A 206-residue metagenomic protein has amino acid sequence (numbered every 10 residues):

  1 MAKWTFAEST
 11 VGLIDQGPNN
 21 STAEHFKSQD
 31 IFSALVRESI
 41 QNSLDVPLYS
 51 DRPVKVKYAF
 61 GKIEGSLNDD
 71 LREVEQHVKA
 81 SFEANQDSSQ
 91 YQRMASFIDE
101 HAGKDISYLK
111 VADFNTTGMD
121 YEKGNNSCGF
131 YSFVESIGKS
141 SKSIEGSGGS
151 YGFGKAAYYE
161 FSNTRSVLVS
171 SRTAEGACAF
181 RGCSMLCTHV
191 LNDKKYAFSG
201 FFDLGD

Functional and structural regions predicted by a protein language model:
M1-A112, Y121-C128: Bergerat-fold GHKL ATPase/HATPase_c domain
A7-S9, Q29, G61-I63, N85 (+6 more regions): Generic signature of intrinsically disordered, low-complexity segments enriched in small/polar residues
H25-Q29, D45-D51, D99-G103, S147-S150 (+3 more regions): A general structural signal for short secondary-structure junctions and capping/turn motifs
S50-G61, L67-E73, V167-G205: Flexible phosphate/Mg2+-sensing switch loops adjacent to catalytic phosphate-binding sites
E75-I98, E135-K142, G146, N192-D206: Surface-exposed acidic, glycine/proline-enriched linker/cap segments that occur as 15-30-residue helix-coil
S88-C178, C183: Flexible ATP-lid and adjacent glycine-rich G1/G2 motifs of the Bergerat
